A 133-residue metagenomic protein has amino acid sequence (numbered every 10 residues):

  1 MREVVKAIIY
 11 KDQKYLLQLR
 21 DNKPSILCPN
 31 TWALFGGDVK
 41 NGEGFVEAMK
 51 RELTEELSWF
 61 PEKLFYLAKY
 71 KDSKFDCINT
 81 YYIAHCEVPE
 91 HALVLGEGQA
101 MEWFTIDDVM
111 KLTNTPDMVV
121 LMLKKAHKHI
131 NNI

Functional and structural regions predicted by a protein language model:
M1-L17, F35-D38: Conserved N-terminal beta-strand and adjoining loop/helix that marks the start of the Nudix/MutT-like hydrolase domain
R2, Y10, P29-L34, P61 (+1 more regions): Short connector loops at helix/strand junctions that flank enzyme active sites, especially segments positioning acidic
V4-V5, G44, Q99: Short loop/turn microsegments at loop-to-beta-strand junctions
K11, F60, Y70-A92, E102 (+2 more regions): Active-site-adjacent beta-strand/loop module that shapes the phosphate/pyrophosphate-binding cleft
K14-L16, D21-P24, R51-E55, W59 (+1 more regions): Recognition helices and adjacent regulatory flanks at domain boundaries
S25, P29, V94-I133: Nudix hydrolase/Nudix homology domain
L34-L67: The catalytic Nudix box helix
